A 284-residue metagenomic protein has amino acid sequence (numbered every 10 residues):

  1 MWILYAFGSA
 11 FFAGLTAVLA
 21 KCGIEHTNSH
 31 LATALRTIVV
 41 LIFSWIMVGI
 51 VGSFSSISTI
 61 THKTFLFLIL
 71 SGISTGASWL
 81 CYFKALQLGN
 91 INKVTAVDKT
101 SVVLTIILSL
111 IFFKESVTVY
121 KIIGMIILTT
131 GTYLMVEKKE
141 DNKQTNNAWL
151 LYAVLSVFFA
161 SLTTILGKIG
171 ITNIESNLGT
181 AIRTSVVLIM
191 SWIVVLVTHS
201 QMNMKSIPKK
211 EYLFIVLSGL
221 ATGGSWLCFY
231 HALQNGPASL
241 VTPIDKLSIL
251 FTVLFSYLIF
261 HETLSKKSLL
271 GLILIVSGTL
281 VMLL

Functional and structural regions predicted by a protein language model:
M1-F12, A20-L68, I73, W79-G89 (+4 more regions): Membrane-interface interhelical linkers
M1-G8, V103-F158, K168, S265-L284: Juxtamembrane helix-loop boundary signature in multi-pass membrane transporters
G8, L35-R36, L70, V97-T100 (+4 more regions): Hydrophobic core positions of alpha-helical segments in small-molecule transporters and transporter systems
G14, V18, W45, G72-A77 (+9 more regions): Hydrophobic/small/kink-forming positions within alpha-helical transmembrane segments of polytopic membrane proteins
K21, F83, S109-L110, K168 (+2 more regions): Small-residue-mediated transmembrane helix hinge/kink sites in multi-pass secondary transporters
H30-L31, N92, T118, N177-L178 (+2 more regions): Residues that define the loop-to-transmembrane-helix transition and helix capping in multi-pass membrane transporters
V39-F43, V97-I111, V186-M190, I244-L258 (+1 more regions): Alpha-helical transmembrane segments of compact multi-pass small-molecule transporters, enriched in specific families
F83-V117: Membrane-interface helix-loop-helix junctions at boundaries between adjacent transmembrane segments
